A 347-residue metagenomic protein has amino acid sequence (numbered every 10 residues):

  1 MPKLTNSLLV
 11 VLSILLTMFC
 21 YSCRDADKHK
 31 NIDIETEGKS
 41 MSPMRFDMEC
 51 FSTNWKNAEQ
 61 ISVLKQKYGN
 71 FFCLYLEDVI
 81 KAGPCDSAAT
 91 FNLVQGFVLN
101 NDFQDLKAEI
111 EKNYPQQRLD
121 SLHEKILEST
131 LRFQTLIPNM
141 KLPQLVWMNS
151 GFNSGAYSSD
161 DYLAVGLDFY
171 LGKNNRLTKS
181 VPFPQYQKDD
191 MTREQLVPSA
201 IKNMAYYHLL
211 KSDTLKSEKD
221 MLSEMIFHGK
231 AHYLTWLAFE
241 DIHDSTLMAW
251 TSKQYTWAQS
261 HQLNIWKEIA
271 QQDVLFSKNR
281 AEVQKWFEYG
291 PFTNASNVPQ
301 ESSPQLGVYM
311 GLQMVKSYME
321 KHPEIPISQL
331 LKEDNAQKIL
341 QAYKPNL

Functional and structural regions predicted by a protein language model:
M1-V10: Bacterial N-terminal signal peptides that target proteins for export
F19-S22: C-terminal motif of bacterial Sec signal peptides marking the signal peptidase cleavage site
R24-N92, G96: N-terminal mature-domain "stem" immediately C-terminal to a signal peptide or N-terminal signal-anchor/transmembrane
P43, L127-T130, A231, T235 (+2 more regions): Extracytoplasmic/secreted envelope proteins and their assembly/folding machinery, especially bacterial periplasmic
N92-Y255, K332: Acidic/His-rich structured neighborhood in mature extracellular/periplasmic domains
H232-A295: Acidic/His/Gly-enriched intrinsically disordered linker/tail segments that often contain short helix/coil "MoRF-like"
A270, L275-L347: C-terminal soluble interaction/assembly domains
